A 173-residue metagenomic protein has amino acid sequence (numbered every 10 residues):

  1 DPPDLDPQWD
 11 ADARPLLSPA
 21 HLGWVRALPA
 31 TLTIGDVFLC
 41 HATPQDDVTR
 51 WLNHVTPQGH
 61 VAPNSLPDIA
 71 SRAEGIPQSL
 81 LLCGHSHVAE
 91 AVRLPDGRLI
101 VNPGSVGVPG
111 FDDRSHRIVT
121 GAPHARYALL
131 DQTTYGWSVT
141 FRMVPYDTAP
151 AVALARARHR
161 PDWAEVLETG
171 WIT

Functional and structural regions predicted by a protein language model:
D1-G35, Q45-D46, W51-P77: Active-site neighborhood of divalent metal-dependent phosphoester bond hydrolases
D1-P3, V92-P95: Metal-dependent catalytic neighborhoods of phosphoester/phosphodiester hydrolases
G23-A27, G84-H85, G121-P123: Short solvent-exposed loop/turn micro-motifs enriched in small/polar/acidic residues
V25, H41, H85, G104 (+1 more regions): Divalent metal-coordination and catalytic microenvironments
D36-T43, I100-G104: Active-site-proximal beta-strand elements of phosphoester/diester hydrolases
Q45-D47, L80-L94, V108-D112: Active-site environment of divalent metal-dependent phosphoester hydrolases
P77-L80, S138: Short active-site oxyanion
R93-T173: Acidic, His/Gly-rich catalytic cores of divalent-metal-dependent hydrolytic chemistry
